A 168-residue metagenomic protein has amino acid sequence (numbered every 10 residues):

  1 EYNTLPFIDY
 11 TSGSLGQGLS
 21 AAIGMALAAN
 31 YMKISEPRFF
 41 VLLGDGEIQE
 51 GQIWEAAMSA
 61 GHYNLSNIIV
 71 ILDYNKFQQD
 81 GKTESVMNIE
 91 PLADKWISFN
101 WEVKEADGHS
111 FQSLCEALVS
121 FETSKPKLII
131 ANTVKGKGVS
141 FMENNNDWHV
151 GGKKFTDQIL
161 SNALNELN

Functional and structural regions predicted by a protein language model:
E1-H62: Cofactor-binding active-site loop characterized by glycine-rich and histidine/acidic residues
I34-P37, E84-A117: Conserved thiamine diphosphate
P37-R38, S66, K125-P126: Short coil/turn segments at beta-strand junctions that form active-site/ligand-binding loops
L43-E50, Y74-Q78, S110-F111, K135: Acidic, glycine-rich active-site loops and adjacent beta-strand->loop/helix elements that engage anionic groups
E50-N75, I130-N132: A short alpha/beta connector and helix-capping loop motif
Q52-W54, D80-E84, V139-N144: Short acidic, glycine/serine/threonine-rich loops at helix termini
S66-G81, A93-N100: Active-site pocket-lining segment
F111, C115-N168: Glycine/aspartate-rich loop-and-adjacent alpha/beta segment that forms the canonical ThDP
